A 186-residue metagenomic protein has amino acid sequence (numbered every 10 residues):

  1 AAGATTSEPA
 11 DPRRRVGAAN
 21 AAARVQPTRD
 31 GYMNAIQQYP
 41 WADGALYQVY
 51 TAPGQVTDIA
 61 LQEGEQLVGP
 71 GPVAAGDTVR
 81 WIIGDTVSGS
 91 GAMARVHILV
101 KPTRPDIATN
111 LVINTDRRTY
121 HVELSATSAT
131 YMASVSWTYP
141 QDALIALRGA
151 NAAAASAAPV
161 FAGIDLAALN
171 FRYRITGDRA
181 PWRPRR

Functional and structural regions predicted by a protein language model:
A1-R186: A general "mature secreted/periplasmic domain" signal
